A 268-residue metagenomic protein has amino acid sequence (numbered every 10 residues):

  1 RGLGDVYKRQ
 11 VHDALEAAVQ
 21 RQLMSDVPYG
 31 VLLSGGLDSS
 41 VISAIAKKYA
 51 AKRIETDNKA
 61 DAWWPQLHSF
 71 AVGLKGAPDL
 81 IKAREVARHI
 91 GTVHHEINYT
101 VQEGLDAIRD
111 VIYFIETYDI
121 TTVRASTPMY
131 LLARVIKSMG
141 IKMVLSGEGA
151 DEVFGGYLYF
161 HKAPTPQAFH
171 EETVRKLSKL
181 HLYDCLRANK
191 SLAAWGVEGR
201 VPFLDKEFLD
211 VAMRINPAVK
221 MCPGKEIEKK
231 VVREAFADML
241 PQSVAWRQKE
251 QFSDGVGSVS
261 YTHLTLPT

Functional and structural regions predicted by a protein language model:
G2-Y7, T265-T268: Short, small-residue-biased leader/transition segments that mark boundaries at the very start of proteins
D5-L240, D254-G257, Y261: ATP-dependent adenylate-handling active sites, centered on carboxylate activation for C-N bond formation
V244-R247: Conserved S-adenosyl-L-methionine
Q251: Conserved beta-strand positions that form and line the central face of beta-propeller blades
